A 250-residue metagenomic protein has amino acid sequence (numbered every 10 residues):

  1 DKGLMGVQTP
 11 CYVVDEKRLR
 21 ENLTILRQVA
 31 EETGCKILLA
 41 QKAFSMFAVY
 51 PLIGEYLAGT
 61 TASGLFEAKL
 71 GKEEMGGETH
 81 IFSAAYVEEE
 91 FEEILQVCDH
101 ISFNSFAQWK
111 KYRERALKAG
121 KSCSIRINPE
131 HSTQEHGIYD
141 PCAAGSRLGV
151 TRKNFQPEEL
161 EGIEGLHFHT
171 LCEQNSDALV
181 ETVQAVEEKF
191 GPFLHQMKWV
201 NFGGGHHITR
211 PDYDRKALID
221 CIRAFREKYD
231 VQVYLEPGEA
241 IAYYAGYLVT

Functional and structural regions predicted by a protein language model:
D1-L23, R27, E32, K36 (+2 more regions): Conserved N-terminal beta1-alpha1 strand-loop-helix module at the mouth
G3-V7, E164-H169, G203: A short small-residue
T9-V13, S105-A107, K198-W199, G204-T250: Active-site anion/phosphate-binding pocket segments in diverse small-molecule metabolic enzymes
Y12-L19, L23, S105, L179 (+2 more regions): Generic structural signal for well-ordered, non-membrane alpha-helical segments in soluble metabolic enzymes
D15-K17, F47, P141-C142, T151-K153 (+2 more regions): Surface-exposed loop/turn and secondary-structure junction residues enriched for glycine/proline
C35-W199, C221-A224, K228: Active-site-proximal beta-alpha core segment in soluble small-molecule metabolic enzymes
